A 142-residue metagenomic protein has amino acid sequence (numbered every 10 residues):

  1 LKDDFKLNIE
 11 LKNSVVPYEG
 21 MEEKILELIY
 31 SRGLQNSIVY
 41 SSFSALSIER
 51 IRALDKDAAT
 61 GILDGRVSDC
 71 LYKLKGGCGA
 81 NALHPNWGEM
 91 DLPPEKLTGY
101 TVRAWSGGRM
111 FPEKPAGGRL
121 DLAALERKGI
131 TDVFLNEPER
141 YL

Functional and structural regions predicted by a protein language model:
D3-L142: Short loop-to-alpha-helix "cap/lid" segments that border enzyme active sites across diverse enzyme classes
